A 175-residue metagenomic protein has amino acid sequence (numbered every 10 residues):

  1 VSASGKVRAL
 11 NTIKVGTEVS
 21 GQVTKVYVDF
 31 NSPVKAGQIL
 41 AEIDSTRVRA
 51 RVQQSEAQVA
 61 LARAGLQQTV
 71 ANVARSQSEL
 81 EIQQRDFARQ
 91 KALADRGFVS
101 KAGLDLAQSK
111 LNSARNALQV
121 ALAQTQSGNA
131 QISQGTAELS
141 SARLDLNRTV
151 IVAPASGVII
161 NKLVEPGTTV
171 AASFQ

Functional and structural regions predicted by a protein language model:
V1-A64, R96-G103, I160-E165: Long, amphipathic coiled-coil "stalk"/hairpin helices in large membrane-associated assemblies
K6, K25-Y27, P33-I39, S133 (+1 more regions): Surface-exposed patches in structured soluble domains
P33, Q83-D86: N-terminal alpha-helical segment
A50, Q54-A64, Q68-A71, R75-E79 (+4 more regions): Extended amphipathic alpha-helical segments
